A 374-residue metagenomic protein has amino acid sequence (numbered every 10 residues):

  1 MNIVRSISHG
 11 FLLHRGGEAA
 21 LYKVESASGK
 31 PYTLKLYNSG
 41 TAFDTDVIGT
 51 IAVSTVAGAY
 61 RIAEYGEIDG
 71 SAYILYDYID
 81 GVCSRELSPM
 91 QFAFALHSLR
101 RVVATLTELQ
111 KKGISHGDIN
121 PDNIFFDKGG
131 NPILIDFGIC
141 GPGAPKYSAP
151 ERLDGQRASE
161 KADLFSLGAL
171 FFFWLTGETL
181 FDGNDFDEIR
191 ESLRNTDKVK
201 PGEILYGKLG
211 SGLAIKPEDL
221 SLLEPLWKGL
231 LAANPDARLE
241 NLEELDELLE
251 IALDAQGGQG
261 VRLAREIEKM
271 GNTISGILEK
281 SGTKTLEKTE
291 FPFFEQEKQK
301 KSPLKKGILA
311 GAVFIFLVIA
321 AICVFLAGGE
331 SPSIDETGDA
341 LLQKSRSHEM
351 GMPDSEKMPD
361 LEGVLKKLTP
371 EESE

Functional and structural regions predicted by a protein language model:
G17-T45: ATP-binding glycine-rich loop module of kinase domains
R61-G70: Short beta-strand micro-motifs within the conserved protein kinase catalytic domain, predominantly in the N-lobe
D69-V82: Conserved short submotifs of the Hanks-type protein kinase catalytic core that shape the nucleotide-binding pocket
S98-L99: Activation segment signature within eukaryotic-like protein kinase domains
Q110-P121, F126: Catalytic-loop of the protein kinase fold
D163: Conserved catalytic-loop aspartate of Hanks-type protein kinases
Q256-K301: Regulatory extensions appended to serine/threonine kinase catalytic cores
